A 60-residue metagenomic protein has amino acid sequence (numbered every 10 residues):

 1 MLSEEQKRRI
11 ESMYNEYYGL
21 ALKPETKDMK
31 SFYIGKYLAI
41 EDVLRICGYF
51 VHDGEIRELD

Functional and structural regions predicted by a protein language model:
M1-E11, N15: Short, charge/polar-rich alpha-helical segments
E16-K23, K27-D60: Short, charge-rich amphipathic interface segments used for partner binding and complex assembly
